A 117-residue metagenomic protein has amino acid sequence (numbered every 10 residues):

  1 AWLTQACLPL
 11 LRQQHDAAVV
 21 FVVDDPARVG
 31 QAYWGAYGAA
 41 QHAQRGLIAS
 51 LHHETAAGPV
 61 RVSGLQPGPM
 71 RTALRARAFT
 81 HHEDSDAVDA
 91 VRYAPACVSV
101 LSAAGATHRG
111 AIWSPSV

Functional and structural regions predicted by a protein language model:
W2, A43, R92, A96: Charged catalytic carboxylate motif
T4-Q5, A49: A short, exposed helix-loop element centered on a Lys and neighboring polar residues
A6-L10: A structural motif corresponding to the C-terminal end of an alpha-helix and its immediate exit/capping segment
L11-R12, H108: A short, flexible helix-to-loop-to-beta junction within the catalytic ATP-binding CA
R12, D16-A57, P69: Catalytic loop of short-chain dehydrogenase/reductase
H15, A78-F79: Short, flexible helix/strand-to-coil boundary loops that buttress conserved ligand/catalytic motifs in alpha/beta
A57-V60, G64-L65, T72, T80-V117: C-terminal helical subdomain
